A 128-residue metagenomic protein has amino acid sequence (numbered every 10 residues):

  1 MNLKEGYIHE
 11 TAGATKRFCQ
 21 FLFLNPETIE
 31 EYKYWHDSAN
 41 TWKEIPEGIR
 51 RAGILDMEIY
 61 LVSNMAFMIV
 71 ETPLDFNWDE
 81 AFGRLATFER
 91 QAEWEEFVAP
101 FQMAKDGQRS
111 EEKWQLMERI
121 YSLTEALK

Functional and structural regions predicted by a protein language model:
E5-T11: Short beta-strand/turn micro-motifs at beta-sheet edges
R17-F23: Active-site-flanking beta-strand signature of metal-NTP-handling nucleotidyl enzymes and homologous cyclase-like
T28-I54: Short amphipathic alpha-helical segments
I29-K33, Y60-V62, T72-N77, Q108: Short, polar/acidic, helix-capping and beta-turn segments at strand->helix junctions that line the mouths
E44-F67, E71-D75: Short, glycine- and small/hydrophobic-rich beta-strand elements in well-ordered beta-sheets
A52, P73-K113: An amphipathic, aromatic/His-enriched active-site/gating alpha helix that lines ligand/cofactor pockets
A104-K128: Acidic/histidine-enriched, glycine/proline-rich intrinsically disordered or flexible terminal extensions
